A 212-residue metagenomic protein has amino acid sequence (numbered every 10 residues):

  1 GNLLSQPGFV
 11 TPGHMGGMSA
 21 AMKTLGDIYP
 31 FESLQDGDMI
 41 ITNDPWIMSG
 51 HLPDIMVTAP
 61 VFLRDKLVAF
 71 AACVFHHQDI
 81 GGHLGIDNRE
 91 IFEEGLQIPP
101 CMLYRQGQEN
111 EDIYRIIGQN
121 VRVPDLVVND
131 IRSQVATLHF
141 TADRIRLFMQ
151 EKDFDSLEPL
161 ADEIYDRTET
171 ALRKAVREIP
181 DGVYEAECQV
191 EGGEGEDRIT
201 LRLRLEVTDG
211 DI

Functional and structural regions predicted by a protein language model:
N2-T11, M18, G210: Feature captures eukaryotic membrane-trafficking machinery centered on endolysosomal pathways and lysosome-related
G8-M15, D27, I47-H51, L103 (+5 more regions): Hydrophobic alpha-helical scaffolding
T11-L25, Q78-D87: A short, polar/charged loop-to-alpha-helix boundary motif
M18-P60, E185-E191, R198-R202: Conserved mixed alpha/beta core segments that line enzyme active sites in large multi-domain catalysts
D54-R64, A72, E206-V207: A short, hydrophobic, proline-anchored segment that marks a local hinge/packing element in signaling and regulatory
R64-R146: Mobile "lid/hinge" segments at catalytic clefts and subdomain interfaces of large enzymes
D143-D211: Accessory "access/gating" subregions that flank catalytic or transport cores
